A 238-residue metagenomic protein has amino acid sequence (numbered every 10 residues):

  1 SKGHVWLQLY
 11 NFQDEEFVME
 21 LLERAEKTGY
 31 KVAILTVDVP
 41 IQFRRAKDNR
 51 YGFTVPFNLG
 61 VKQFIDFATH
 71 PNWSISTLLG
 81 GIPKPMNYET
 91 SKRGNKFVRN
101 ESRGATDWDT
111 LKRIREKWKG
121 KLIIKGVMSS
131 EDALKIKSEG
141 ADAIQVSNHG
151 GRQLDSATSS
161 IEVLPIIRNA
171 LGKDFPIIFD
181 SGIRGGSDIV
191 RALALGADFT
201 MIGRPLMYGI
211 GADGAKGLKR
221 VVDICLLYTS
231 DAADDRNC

Functional and structural regions predicted by a protein language model:
S1-S138, G150-Q153: Active-site entrance/lid segments in N-terminal catalytic domains of soluble metabolic enzymes
K2-H4, D109-W118, S156-I177: Alpha-helix-loop-beta-strand connector modules within alpha/beta enzyme cores
F12, I124-S130, P176-I189: Glycine-rich beta-to-alpha transition loops that act as phosphate-gripper elements at the mouths of alpha/beta enzyme
K31, D142, D198: Receiver (REC) domain switch/active-site residues of two-component response regulators
V39, Q145-A157, L195-G217: Glycine-rich phosphate-binding active-site loops on the catalytic face of alpha/beta enzymes
E131-E139, R184-L195: Catalytic cores of alpha/beta
V163-I166, G211-L226: C-terminal helical cap(s) of enzyme catalytic domains, especially alpha/beta-barrels
Y228-A233: Conserved small/polar residues in nucleotide/adenosyl-binding loops
